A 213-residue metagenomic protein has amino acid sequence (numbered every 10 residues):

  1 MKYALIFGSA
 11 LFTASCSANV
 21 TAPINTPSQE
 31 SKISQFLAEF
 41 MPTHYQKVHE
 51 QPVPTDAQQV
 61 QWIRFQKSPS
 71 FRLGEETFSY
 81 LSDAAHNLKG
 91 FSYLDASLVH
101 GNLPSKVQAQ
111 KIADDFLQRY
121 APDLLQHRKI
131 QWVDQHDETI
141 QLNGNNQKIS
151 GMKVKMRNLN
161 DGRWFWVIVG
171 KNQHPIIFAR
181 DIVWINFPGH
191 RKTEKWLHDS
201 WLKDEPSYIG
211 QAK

Functional and structural regions predicted by a protein language model:
Y3-G8, C16-K213: Long, terminal "pre-/pro-" and other extracytoplasmic accessory regions that lie outside the mature folded/catalytic
